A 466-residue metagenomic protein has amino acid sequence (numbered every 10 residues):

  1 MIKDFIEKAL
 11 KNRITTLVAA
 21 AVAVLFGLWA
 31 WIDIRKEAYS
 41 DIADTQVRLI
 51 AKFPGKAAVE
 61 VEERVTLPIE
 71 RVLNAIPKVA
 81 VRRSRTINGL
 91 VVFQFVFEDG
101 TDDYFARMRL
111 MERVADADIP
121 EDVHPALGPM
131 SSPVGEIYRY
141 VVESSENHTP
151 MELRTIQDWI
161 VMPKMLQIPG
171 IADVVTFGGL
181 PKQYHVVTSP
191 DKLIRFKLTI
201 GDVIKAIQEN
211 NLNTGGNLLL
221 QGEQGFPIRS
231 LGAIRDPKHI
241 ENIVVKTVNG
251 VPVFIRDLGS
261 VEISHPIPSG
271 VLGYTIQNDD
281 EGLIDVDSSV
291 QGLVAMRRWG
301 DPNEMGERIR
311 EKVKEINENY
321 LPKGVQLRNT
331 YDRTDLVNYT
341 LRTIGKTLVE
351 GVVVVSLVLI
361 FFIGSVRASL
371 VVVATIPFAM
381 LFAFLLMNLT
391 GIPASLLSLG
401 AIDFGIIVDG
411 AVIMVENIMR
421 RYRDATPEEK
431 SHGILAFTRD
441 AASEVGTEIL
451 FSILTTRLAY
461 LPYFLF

Functional and structural regions predicted by a protein language model:
M1-V353, F361, A394, P462: Membrane-proximal extracytoplasmic
T16, V174, L193, Y339 (+5 more regions): Alpha-helical transmembrane segments and their helix-entry boundary regions
F26-W31, Q326, V353-F362, V366-R420: Hydrophobic transmembrane alpha-helices and their membrane-interface caps in long multi-pass transport proteins
K164, G270, N338-R342, V355 (+3 more regions): Short alpha-helical transmembrane interface motifs in multi-pass membrane proteins
T330, V337, L341, V415 (+1 more regions): Helix-loop junctions and hydrophobic alpha-helical segments within the transmembrane domains of large membrane
I344-V352, I376-L381, I453-R457: Hydrophobic alpha-helical transmembrane bundles that constitute the permease/transmembrane domains of multi-pass
L396, S443-E444, F451-F466: Hydrophobic alpha-helical segments
